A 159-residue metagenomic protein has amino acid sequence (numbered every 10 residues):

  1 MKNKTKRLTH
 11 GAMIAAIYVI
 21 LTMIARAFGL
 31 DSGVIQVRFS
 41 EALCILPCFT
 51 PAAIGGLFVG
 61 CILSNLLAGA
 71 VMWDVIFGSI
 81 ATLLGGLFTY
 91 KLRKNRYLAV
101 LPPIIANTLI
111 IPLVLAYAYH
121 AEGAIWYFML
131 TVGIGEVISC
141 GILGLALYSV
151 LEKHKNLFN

Functional and structural regions predicted by a protein language model:
M1-C48, A52: Hydrophobic transmembrane alpha-helices
R7-A12, A52, G56, D74 (+2 more regions): Small-residue packing motifs within transmembrane alpha-helices
R26-V34, A42, I62-N159: Membrane-embedded alpha-helical hairpins and interfacial helices in multi-pass inner-membrane proteins
C48-L67: Membrane-helix boundary elements
